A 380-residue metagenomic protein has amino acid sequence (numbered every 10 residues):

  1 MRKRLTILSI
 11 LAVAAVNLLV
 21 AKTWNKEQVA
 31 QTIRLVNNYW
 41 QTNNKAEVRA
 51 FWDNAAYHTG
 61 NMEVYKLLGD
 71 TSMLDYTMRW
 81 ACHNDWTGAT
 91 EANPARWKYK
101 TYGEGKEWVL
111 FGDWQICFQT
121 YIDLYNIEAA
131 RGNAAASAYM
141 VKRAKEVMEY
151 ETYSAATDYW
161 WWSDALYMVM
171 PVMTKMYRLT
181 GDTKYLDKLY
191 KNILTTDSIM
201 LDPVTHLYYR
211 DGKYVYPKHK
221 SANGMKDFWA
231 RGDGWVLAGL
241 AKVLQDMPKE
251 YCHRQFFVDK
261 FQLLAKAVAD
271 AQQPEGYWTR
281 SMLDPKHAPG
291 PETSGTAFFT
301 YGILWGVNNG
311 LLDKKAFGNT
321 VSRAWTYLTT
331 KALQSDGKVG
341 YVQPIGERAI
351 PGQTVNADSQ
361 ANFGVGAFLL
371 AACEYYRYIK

Functional and structural regions predicted by a protein language model:
M1-W24: Bacterial Sec-dependent N-terminal signal peptides
R4, L18-A21, E128-K142, S154 (+1 more regions): Short secondary-structure capping/junction motifs at helix and strand boundaries
T23-A55, E63-T120, L124-E128, G132-Y139 (+3 more regions): CBM-like carbohydrate-recognition segments
Q28-R34, H83, T90, K142-Y150 (+2 more regions): Acidic-glycine-rich active-site phosphate/pyrophosphate-binding loop
K45, G69, D85-T90, A129 (+6 more regions): Helix-capping and short linker residues that terminate individual alpha-solenoid repeat units
G60, W80, D113-I116, T120 (+13 more regions): Amphipathic, well-ordered alpha-helical segments in soluble domains
A134-M173: Asp-box/WD-like beta-propeller blade repeats and closely related beta-sheet repeat scaffolds
S163-D164, T174-M282, P289-T300, L312-P344 (+3 more regions): Extended ligand-binding clefts on enzyme/binding-domain cores
